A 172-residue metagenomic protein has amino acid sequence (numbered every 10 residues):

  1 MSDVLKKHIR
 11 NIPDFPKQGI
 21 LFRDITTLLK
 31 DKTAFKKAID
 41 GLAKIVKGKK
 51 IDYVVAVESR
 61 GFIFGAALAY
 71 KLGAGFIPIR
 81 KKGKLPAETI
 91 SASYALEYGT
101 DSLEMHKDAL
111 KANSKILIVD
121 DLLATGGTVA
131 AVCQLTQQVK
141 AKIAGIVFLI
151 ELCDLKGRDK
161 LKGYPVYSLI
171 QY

Functional and structural regions predicted by a protein language model:
M1-Y53: Active-site-facing substrate-recognition patch
K7, A130-Y172: PRPP-dependent phosphoribosyltransferase catalytic core
I51-A67: Charged, well-structured alpha/beta interaction segments
D52-Y53, K115-L117: Structural motif
A66-G73, V139: Alpha-helix C-terminal capping segments
L72-G73, S93-E97, K162-P165: Short, hinge-like loop/turn segments at secondary-structure boundaries
I77-I116: Short, glycine/charge-rich flexible loops or terminal/linker lids adjacent to PRPP-binding catalytic cores
D121, G126: Conserved G/P- and acidic residue-centered "switch" motifs that form tight phosphate/ATP-binding loops in soluble
